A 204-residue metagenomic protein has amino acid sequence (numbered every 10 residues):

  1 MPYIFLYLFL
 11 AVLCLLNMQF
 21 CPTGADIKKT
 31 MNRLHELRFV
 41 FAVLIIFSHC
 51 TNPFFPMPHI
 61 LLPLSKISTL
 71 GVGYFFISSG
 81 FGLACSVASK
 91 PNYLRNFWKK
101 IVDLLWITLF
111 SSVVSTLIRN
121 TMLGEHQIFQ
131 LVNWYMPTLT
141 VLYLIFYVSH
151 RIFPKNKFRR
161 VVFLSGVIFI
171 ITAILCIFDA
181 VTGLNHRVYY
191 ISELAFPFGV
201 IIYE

Functional and structural regions predicted by a protein language model:
M1-L6, K29-L37, N156-R160: N-terminal membrane topogenic signal
M1-L8, H59-V72, G124-T138, I177-F198: Interfacial loop-to-helix transition and helix-capping segments at the boundaries of transmembrane helices
F5-T23: N-terminal signal-anchor/start-transfer transmembrane helix
A25-N32, P56-K66, N96, K100 (+1 more regions): Juxtamembrane loop-transmembrane helix junctions in multi-pass integral membrane proteins, especially the extracellular
L34, R38-F41, S65-F81, C85-Y143: Transmembrane alpha-helical segments and their boundary/interface "anchor" motifs in multi-pass integral membrane
V43-T51, S111-N120, S165-D179: Aromatic-anchored segments of alpha-helical transmembrane domains
P56-I60, K90-W98, I118-I128, I145-K155 (+1 more regions): Short juxtamembrane and helix-loop transition motifs at transmembrane-helix boundaries in membrane proteins
L94, Y143-I168, I201-E204: Solvent-exposed interhelical
